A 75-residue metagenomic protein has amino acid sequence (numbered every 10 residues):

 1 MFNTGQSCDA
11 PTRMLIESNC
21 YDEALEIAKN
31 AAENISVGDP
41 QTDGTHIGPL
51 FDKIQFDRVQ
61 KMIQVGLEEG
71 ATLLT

Functional and structural regions predicted by a protein language model:
M1-T75: ALDH superfamily catalytic-core signature
